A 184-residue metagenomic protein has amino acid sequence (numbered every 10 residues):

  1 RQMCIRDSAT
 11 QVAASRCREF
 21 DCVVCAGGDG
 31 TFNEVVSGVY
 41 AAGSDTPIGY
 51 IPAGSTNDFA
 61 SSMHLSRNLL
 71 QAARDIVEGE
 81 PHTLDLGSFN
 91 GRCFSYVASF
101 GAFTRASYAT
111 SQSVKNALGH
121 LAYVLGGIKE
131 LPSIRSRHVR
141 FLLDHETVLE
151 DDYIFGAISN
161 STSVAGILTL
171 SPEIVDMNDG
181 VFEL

Functional and structural regions predicted by a protein language model:
R1-I5: Short, small-residue-biased leader/transition segments that mark boundaries at the very start of proteins
R6-D45: N-terminal small/polar loop signature for handling phosphorylated ligands or for N-terminal nucleophile
A9, D29, A106, G156 (+1 more regions): A residue-level signal for conserved active-site and pocket-lining positions in enzyme catalytic cores
S15, Y40-A41, S111-Q112, P172-V175: Short, solvent-exposed amphipathic alpha-helical segments in soluble enzyme and RNA/protein-processing domains
C25-G28, P47, V97-S99, A117 (+2 more regions): Short glycine/serine/threonine-biased micro-segments
N33, F59, A165-G166: Glycine/Thr-rich phosphate-binding loops of Rossmann-like dinucleotide-binding domains
Y40-I158: Catalytic core of DAGKc-family lipid kinases
A157-L184: Internal helical hairpin/lid segments
